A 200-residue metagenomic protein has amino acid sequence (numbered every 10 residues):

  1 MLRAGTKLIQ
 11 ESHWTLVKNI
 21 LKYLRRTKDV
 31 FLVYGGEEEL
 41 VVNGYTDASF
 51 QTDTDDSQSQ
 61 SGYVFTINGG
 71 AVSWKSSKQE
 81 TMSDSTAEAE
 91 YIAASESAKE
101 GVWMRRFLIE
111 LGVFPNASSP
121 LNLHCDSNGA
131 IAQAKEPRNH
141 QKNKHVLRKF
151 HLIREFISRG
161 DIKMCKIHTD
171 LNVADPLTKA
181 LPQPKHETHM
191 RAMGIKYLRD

Functional and structural regions predicted by a protein language model:
M1-A4, A48-F50, Y63, G129: Contiguous, well-ordered alpha-helical segments that form the cores/surfaces of helical PPI scaffolds
M1-D29, H168, P176-T178: C-terminal reverse transcriptase regions that engage the nucleic-acid substrate
A4, V41, S59, S77-D200: RNase H-like nuclease module associated with reverse transcription
K22-T46, N116-A117: Structured nucleic-acid-interacting core domains from mobile-element enzymes and related host factors, especially RNase
R26-V30, Q51, A71-W74, F107-V113: Conserved helix-loop functional segments at active or binding sites
D29-V30, V41-N43, G62-V64, G70-A71 (+1 more regions): Conserved active-site beta-strand-loop modules that form the wall/rim of enzyme catalytic pockets and either contain
G36, T46-A48, I67-G69, C125-S127 (+2 more regions): Residues immediately flanking
Y45-A87: RNase H-like nuclease fold core
